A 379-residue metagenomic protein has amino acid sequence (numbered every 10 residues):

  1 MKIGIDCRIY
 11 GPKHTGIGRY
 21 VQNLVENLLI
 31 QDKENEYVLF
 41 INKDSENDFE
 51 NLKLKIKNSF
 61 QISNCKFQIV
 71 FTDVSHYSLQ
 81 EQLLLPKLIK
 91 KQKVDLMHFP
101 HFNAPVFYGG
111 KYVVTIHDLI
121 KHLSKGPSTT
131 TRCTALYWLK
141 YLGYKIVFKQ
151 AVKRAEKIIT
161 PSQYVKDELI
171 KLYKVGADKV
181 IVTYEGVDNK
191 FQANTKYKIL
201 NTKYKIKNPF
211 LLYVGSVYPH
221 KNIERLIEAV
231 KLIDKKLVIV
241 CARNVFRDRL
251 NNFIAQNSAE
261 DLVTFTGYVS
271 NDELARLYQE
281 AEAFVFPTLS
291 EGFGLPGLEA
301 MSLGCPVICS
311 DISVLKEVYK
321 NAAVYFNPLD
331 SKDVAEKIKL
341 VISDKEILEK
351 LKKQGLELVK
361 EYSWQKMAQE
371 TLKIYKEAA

Functional and structural regions predicted by a protein language model:
M1-A379: Carbohydrate transferase catalytic cores enriched for Leloir-type hexosyltransferases
